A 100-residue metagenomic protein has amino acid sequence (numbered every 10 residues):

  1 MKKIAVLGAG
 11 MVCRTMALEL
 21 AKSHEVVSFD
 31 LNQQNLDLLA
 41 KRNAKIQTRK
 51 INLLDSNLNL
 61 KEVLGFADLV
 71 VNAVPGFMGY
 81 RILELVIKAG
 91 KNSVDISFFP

Functional and structural regions predicted by a protein language model:
I4-G8: Conserved N-terminal Rossmann-fold NAD(P)-binding element of oxidoreductases
C13-R14: N-terminal Rossmann-fold NAD(P) dinucleotide-binding loop
S28-L31: Conserved acidic E/D residue at the C-terminus of a beta-strand in Rossmann-like folds
Q33-N35, P100: Helix N-cap at the beta1-alpha1 junction of Rossmann-like dinucleotide-binding domains, i.e., the first residues
N43-D55: Rossmann-fold cofactor-recognition segment
N52-F66, M78: Conserved Rossmann-fold cofactor-binding substructure of NAD(P)-dependent oxidoreductases
L64-A73, S93-D95: N-terminal Rossmann-like NAD(P) cofactor-binding module of classical short-chain dehydrogenase/reductase
L85-P100: ADP-ribose/adenylate-binding Rossmann-like module
